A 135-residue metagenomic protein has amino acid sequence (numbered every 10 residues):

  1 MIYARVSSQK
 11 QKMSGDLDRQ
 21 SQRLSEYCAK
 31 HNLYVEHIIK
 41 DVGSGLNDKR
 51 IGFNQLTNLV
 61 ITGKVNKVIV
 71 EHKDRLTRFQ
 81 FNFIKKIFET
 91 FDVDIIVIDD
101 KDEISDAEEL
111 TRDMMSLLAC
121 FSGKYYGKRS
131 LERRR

Functional and structural regions predicted by a protein language model:
M1-R135: Short, structured surface patches at the beginning of a domain
